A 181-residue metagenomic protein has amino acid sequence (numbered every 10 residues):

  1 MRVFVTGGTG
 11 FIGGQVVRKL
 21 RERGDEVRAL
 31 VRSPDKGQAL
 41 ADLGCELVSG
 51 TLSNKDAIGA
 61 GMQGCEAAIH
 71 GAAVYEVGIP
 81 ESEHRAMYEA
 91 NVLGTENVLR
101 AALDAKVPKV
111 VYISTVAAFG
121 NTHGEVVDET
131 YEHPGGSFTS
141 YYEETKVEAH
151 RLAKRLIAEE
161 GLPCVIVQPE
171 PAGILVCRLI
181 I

Functional and structural regions predicted by a protein language model:
V3-D25: N-terminal Rossmann NAD(P)H-binding glycine-rich loop of SDR-like oxidoreductase domains
F11-Q15, V92, V147: Residues forming the Rossmann-fold NAD(P)(H) cofactor-binding site
V31, S114-T115, Q168-G173: Conserved SDR Rossmann-fold cofactor-binding beta-strand/turn motif
P34-A41, C45-A90, A101-D104: NAD(P)H-binding glycine-rich loop region in Rossmannoid oxidoreductase-like domains and their noncatalytic homologs
V74, E89-Y142, V165: Conserved Rossmann-fold NAD(P)-dependent oxidoreductase catalytic core, especially the SDR/UDP-sugar
G78-R85, N121-E125, R178: Conserved catalytic-core motifs of eukaryotic protein kinase domains, centered on the activation segment
F138-V165: Active-site Tyr-X1-5-Lys
E159-I181: NAD(P)-dependent short-chain dehydrogenase/reductase
